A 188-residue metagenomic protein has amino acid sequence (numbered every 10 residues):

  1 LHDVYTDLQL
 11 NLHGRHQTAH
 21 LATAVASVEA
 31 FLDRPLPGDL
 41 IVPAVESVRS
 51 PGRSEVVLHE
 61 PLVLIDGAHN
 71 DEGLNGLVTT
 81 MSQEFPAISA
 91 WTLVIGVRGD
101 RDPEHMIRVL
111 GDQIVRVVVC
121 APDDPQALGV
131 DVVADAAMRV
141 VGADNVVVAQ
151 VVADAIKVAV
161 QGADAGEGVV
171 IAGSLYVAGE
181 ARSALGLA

Functional and structural regions predicted by a protein language model:
H2-R116: Nucleotide phosphate-binding/pyrophosphate-handling subdomain across enzymes that bind or process nucleotide phosphates
E29, L62-L64, D71, H105-E167: C-terminal helical cap/extension that packs against the catalytic core of soluble nucleotide-cofactor enzymes
L36, P86-S89, A143-D144, D164-A165 (+1 more regions): Short helix-terminating capping/connector loops at secondary-structure junctions
L74-N75, P103-H105, G129-V130, E180-S183 (+1 more regions): Short glycine-/acidic-enriched loop or helix-start segments at secondary-structure transitions that form or flank
I95-R98, A121-P122, A172-G173: Glycine-rich beta-strand-to-loop/alpha-helix junction loops that act as flexible
R98-D100, P125, V177: Glycine-rich phosphate-binding loops at beta-strand->alpha-helix junctions
D154-G186: A glycine-rich beta-strand to alpha-helix segment that forms a phosphate/ribose-binding loop at ligand/cofactor sites
